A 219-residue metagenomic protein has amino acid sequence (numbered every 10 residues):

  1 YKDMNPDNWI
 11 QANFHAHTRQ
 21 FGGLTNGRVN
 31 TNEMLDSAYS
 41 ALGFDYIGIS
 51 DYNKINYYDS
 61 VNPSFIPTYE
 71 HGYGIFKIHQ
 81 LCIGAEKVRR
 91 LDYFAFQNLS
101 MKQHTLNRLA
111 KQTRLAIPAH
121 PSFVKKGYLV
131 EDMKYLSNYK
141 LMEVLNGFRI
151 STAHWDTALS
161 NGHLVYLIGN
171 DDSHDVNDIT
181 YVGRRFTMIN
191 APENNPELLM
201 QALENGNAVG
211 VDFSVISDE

Functional and structural regions predicted by a protein language model:
Y1-N5, F21, S173-E219: C-terminal functional module detector
K2-A119, Y128, Y135-S137, L145-T157 (+1 more regions): A metal-dependent hydrolase metal-coordination microenvironment
F44, N161-V165: A short helix->loop->beta-strand "cap" motif at the edges of active sites that frequently abuts
S64, H79-L81, L141, T187-N190 (+1 more regions): Generic structural signal for residues positioned in beta-strands
R108, A158, A202, G206: Residues that form generic nucleotide/phosphate-binding pockets
E131-I150, F186-L198: Structural recognition of alpha->loop->beta junctions
